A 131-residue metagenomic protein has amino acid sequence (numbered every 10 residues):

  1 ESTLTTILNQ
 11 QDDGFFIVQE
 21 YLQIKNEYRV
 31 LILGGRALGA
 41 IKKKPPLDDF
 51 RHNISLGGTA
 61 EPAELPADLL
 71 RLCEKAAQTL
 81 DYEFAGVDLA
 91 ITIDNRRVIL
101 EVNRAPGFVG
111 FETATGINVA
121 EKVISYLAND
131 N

Functional and structural regions predicted by a protein language model:
E1-E27, A67-R71, N131: Active-site nucleotide/adenylate-binding loops and adjacent lid/helix of ATP-dependent enzymes
Y21-L22, L31, D88-A90, N103: Anionic group-transfer/hydrolysis microenvironments
Q23-I24, G35, T92-N95: Short strand-connecting beta-turns/loops that link adjacent beta-strands
N26-K42: Conserved active-site beta-strand-loop modules that form the wall/rim of enzyme catalytic pockets and either contain
V30-I32, N95-G110: A short beta-strand motif that forms the metal-chelation/ATP-contact edge of phosphoryl-transfer active sites
A40-P46, V102-G107: Short beta->alpha transition motifs characteristic of CBS
P46-S55, V109-I117: A short, polar/charged loop-to-alpha-helix boundary motif
F50-I99, E121-D130: A long amphipathic alpha-helix within ATP-dependent nucleotide-binding catalytic cores
